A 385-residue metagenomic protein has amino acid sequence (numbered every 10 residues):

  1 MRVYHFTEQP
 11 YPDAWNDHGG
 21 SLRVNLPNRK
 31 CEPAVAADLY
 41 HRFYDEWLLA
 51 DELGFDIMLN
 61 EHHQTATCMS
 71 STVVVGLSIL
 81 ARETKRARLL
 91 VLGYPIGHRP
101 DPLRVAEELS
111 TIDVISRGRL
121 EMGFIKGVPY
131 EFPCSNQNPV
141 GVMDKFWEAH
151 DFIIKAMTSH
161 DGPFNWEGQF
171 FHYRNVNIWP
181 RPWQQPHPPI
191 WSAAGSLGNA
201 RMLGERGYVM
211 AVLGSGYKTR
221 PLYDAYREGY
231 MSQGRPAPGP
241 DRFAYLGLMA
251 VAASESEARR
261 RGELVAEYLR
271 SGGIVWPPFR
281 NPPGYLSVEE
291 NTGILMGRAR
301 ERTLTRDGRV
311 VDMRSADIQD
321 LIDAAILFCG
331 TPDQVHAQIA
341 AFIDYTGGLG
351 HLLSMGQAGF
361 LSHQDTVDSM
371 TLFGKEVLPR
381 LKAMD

Functional and structural regions predicted by a protein language model:
M1-A87, P188: N-terminal beta1-alpha1-beta2 module of alpha/beta enzyme domains
V3, E61, L80, I112 (+8 more regions): Conserved, mostly hydrophobic/aromatic
V3-T7, I57-L59, L89-L92, L120-F124 (+4 more regions): Hydrophobic faces of well-ordered beta-strands that scaffold small-molecule active sites in alpha/beta enzyme cores
Y4-C31, M143-W179, T219-T346, A383-D385: An alpha-helical appendage that flanks or caps ligand/catalytic pockets
W15-D17, A34, H98-R206, T219-D224 (+1 more regions): Internal, glycine-rich beta/alpha segment that forms the wall or movable "lid" of small-molecule/cofactor binding
L26-H41, G93-L103, Q184-A194, M249-A252 (+1 more regions): Active-site mouth loops of central-metabolism enzymes
D38-L49, E108, A194-R201, Q334-F342: Short, acidic/polar
M58-G76, I96, Y130-P133, G214-G216 (+1 more regions): Glycine-rich, proline-tolerant flexible connector loops at the mouths of alpha/beta enzymes
